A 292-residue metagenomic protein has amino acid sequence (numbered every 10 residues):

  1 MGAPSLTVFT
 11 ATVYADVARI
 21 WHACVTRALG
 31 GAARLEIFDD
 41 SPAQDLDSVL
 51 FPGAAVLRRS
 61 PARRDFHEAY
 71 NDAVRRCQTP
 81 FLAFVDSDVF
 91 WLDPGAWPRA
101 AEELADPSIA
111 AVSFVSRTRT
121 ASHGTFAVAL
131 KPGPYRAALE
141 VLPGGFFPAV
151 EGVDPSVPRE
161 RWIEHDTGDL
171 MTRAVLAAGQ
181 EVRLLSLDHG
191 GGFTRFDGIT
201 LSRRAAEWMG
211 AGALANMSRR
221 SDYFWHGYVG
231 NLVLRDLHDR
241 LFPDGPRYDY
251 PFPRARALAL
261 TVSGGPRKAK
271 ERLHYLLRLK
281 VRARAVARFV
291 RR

Functional and structural regions predicted by a protein language model:
L6-A15: A conserved hydrophobic helix/loop-capping motif in glycosyltransferases and polysaccharide synthases
Y14-L29: Short, well-formed alpha-helical segments that are part of the catalytic scaffolds of diverse glycosyltransferases
A32-A43, R59: Short beta-strand/loop segment that forms part of the nucleotide-sugar
Q44-R76: Active-site-proximal specificity loops/subdomain of glycosyltransferases
L82: Short aromatic/hydrophobic "clamp" motif used to bind/position activated sugar donors
D86-F90: The conserved acidic donor/metal-binding loop of glycosyltransferases
A96-R173: Conserved catalytic core of nucleotide-sugar-dependent glycosyltransferases
S156-R292: C-terminal catalytic/acceptor-binding lobe
